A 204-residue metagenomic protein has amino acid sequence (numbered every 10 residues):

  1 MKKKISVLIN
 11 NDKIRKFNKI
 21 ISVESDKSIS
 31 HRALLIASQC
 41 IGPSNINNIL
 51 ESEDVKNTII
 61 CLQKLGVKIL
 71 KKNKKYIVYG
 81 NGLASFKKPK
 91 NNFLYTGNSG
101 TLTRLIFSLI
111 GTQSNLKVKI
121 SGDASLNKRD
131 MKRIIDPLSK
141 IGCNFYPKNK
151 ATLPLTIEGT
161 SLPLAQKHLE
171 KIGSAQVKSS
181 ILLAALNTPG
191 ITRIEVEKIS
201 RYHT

Functional and structural regions predicted by a protein language model:
M1-T204: Structural preference for solvent-exposed beta-strand-turn elements and adjacent flexible terminal/loop segments within
